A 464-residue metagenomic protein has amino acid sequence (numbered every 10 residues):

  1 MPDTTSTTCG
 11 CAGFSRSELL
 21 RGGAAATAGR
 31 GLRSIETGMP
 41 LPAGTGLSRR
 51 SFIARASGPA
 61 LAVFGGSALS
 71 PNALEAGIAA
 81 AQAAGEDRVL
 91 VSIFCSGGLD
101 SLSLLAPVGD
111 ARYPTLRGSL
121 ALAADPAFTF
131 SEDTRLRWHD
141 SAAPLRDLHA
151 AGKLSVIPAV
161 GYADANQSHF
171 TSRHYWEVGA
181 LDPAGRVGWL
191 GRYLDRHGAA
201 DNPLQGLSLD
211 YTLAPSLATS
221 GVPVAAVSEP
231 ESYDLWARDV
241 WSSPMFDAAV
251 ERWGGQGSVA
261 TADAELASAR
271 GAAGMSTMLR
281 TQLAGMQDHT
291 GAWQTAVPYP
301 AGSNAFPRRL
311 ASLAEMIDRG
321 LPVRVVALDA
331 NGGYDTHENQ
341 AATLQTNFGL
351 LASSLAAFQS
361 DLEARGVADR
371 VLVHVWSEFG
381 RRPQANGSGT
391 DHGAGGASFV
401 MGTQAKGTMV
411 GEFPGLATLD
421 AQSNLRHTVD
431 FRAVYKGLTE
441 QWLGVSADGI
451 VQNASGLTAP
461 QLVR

Functional and structural regions predicted by a protein language model:
P2-A364, Q384, V400-R464: Feature for exported/extracytoplasmic and membrane-associated proteins, marking the mature portion
V91-F94, L372-F379: Short, functionally critical alpha-helical segments immediately adjacent to catalytic or ligand/cofactor-binding
G152, D369, A394: Residue-level signal for beta-strand positions within conserved beta-sheet cores that form or flank
S208, A327, D369-W376: Beta-strand segments within the central parallel beta-sheet cores of soluble alpha/beta enzyme folds
S377-G407: Histidine-centered active-site microenvironments of extracellular/periplasmic hydrolases and transferases
